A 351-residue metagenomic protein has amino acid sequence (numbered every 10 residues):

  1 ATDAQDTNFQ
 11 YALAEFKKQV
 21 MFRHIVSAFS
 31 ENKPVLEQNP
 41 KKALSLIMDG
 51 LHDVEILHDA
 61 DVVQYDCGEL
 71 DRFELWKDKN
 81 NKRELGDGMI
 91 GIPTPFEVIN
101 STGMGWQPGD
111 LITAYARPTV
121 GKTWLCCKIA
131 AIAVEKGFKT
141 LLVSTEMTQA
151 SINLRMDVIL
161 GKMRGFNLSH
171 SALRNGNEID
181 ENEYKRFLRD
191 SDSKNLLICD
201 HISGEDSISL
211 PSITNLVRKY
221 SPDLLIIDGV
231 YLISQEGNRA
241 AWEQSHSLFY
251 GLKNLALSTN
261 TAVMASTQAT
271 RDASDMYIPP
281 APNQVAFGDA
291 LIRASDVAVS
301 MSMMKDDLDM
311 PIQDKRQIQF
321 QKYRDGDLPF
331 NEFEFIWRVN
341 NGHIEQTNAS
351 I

Functional and structural regions predicted by a protein language model:
A1-L75: Short, small/acidic-rich helices and loops at N termini and domain boundaries of DNA replication/processing enzymes
D6, F22, P93-F96, E181 (+5 more regions): Amphipathic alpha-helical transducer elements in NTP-driven molecular machines
A60-G165: The Walker A/P-loop phosphate-binding site
S101, E135-S221, E332-E334: Cytosolic-facing regulatory segments adjacent to core modules
K139, N260-A262: Proline-centered loop/turn at the N-terminus of a beta-strand
E146-M147, A265-T270, M304: A short beta-strand-to-loop transition that corresponds to the Sensor-1 phosphate-sensing loop of AAA+ P-loop ATPases
F166, S207-L225, R239, L257-T259 (+1 more regions): C-terminal regions of RecA-like/P-loop NTPase motor modules
L196-L255: Phosphate-binding/switch loop-helix module in NTP-utilizing enzymes
